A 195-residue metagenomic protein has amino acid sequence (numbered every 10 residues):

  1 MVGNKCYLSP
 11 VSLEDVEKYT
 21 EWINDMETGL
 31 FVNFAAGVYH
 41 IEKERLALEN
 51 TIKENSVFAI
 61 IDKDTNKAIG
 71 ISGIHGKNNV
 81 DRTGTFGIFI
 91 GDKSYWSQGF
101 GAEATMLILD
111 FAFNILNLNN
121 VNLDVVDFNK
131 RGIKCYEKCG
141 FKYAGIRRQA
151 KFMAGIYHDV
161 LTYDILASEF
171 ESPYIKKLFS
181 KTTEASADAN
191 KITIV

Functional and structural regions predicted by a protein language model:
M1-R45, E169-V195: A short, well-structured alpha-helix characteristic of acyl/acetyltransferase catalytic modules
Y39-S94, L166-S168, F179-E184, N190-V195: Acetyl-CoA-dependent GNAT
D92-S94, Q98, N114, D127-F128: Active-site acidic-Proline motif in GNAT/NAT acetyltransferases
S97-F111, I133-K138: Conserved acetyl-CoA-binding loop-helix of GNAT-fold acetyltransferases
G101, T105, F128-G132, Q149-A154: Short glycine/proline-centered loop/turn elements that form peptide/ligand docking sites
N114-D124: Conserved GNAT acetyl-CoA-binding A-motif
N122-V125, K142-H158: Conserved catalytic-core motifs of GNAT/GCN5-like acyltransferases
Y136, F141, Y163: Conserved active-site tyrosine of GNAT-family acetyltransferases
